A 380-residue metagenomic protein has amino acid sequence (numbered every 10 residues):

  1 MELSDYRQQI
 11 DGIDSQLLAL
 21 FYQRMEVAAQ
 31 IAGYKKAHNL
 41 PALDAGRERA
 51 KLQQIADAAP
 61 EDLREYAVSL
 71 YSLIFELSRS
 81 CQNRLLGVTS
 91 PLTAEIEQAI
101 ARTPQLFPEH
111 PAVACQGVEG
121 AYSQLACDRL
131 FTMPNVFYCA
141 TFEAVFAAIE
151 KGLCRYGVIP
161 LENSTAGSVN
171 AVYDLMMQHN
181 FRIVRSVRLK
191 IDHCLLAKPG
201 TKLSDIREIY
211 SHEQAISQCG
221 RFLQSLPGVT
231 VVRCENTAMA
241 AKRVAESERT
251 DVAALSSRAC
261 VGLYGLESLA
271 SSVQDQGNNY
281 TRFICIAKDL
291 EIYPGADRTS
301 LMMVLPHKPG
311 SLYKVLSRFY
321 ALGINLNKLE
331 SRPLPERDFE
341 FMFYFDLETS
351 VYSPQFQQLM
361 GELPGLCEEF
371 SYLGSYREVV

Functional and structural regions predicted by a protein language model:
M1-V380: Domain-level signature for soluble enzymes in the chorismate/prephenate branch of the shikimate pathway
